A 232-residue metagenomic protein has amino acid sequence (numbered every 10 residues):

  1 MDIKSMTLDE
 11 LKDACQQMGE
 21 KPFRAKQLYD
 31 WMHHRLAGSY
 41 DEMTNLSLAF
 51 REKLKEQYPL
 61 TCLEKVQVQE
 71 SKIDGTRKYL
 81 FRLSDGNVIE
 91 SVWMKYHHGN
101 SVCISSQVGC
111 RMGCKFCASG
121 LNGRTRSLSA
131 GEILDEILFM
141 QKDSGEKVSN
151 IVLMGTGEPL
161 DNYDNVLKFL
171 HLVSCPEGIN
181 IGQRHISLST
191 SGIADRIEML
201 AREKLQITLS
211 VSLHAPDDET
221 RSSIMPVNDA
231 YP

Functional and structural regions predicted by a protein language model:
M1-N100: Flexible, acidic/Gly-rich N-terminal and inter-domain linker regions that tether and position cofactor-handling modules
W31, C117-A118, S149-M154: Short beta-strands and strand-loop turn motifs
S71, S105-S106, S119, S189 (+1 more regions): Short linear Ser/Thr-Pro motifs
K95-E132: Canonical Radical SAM [4Fe-4S] cluster-binding loop centered on the CxxxCxxC motif and its immediate flanking residues
L121-N150: Conserved alpha-helical substructure of the radical SAM core
Q141-N150, G155-P232: Conserved AdoMet/S-adenosylmethionine-binding subsite of the radical SAM
